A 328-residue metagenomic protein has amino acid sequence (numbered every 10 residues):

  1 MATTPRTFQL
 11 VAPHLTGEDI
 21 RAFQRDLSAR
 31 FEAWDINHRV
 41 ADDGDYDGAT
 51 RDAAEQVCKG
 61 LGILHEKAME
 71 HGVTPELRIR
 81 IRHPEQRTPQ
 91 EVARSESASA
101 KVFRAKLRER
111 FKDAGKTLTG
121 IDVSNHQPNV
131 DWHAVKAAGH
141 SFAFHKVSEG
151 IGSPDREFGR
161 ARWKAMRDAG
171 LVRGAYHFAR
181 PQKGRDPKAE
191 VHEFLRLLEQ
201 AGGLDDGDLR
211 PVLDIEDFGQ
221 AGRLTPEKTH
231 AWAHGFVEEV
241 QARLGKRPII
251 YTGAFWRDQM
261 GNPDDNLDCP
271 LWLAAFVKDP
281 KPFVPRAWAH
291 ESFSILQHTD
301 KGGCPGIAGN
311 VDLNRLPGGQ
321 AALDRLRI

Functional and structural regions predicted by a protein language model:
M1-T4: Non-Sec secretion/translocation targeting segments of pathogen effectors
R6-S95, S99: Short acidic, glycine/serine/threonine-rich helix-capping segments at coil-helix boundaries
G17-Q24, R51-C58, T74, R78 (+5 more regions): Extracytoplasmic/secreted envelope proteins and their assembly/folding machinery, especially bacterial periplasmic
L27-D35, C58-H65, I81-E85, G139 (+8 more regions): Sec/Tat-exported extracytoplasmic proteins
D35-D42, E66-M69, A175-A179, L204-P211 (+1 more regions): Surface-exposed patches in mature extracellular/periplasmic domains of secreted proteins
Q90-N125, H133, R257, D264-I328: Functionally critical loop-and-helix segments that line ligand-binding/catalytic clefts of soluble enzyme domains
D113-R243: Substrate-binding cleft of extracellular glycoside hydrolase catalytic domains
D208-R286: Catalytic domains of cell-wall/extracellular-matrix polysaccharide-remodeling enzymes, centered on de-N-acetylation
